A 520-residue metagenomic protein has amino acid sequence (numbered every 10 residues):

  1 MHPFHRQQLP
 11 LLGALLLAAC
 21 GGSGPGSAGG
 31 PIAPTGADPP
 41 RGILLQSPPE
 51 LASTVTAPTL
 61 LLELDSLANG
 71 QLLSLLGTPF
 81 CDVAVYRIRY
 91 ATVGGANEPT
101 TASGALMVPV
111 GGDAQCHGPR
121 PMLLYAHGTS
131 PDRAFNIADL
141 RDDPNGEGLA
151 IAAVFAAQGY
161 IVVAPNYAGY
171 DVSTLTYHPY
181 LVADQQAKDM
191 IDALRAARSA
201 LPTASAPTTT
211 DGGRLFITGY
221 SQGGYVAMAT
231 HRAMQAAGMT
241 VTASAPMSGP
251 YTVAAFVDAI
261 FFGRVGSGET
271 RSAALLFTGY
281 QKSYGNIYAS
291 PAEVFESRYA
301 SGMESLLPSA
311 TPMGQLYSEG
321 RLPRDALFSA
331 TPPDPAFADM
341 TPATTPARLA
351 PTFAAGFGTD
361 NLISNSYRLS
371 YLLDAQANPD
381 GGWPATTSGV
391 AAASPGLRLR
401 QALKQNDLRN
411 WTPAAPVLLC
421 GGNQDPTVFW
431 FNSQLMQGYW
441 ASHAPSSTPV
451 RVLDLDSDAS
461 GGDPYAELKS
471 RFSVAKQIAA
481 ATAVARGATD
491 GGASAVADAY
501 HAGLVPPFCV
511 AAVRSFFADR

Functional and structural regions predicted by a protein language model:
G24-D113: Catalytic-loop region of hydrolases
G95-S103, P109-Q158: Short, surface-exposed "cap/lid" segments of acyl-processing enzymes
Y180-T203: Alpha/beta-hydrolase active-site loop
R195-S267: Primarily recognizes the serine-hydrolase "nucleophile elbow" in alpha/beta-hydrolase and SGNH/GDSL folds
P250-N410: Accessory cap/linker subdomain of secreted extracellular hydrolases
D258, R400-Q401, Q424, Q434 (+1 more regions): C-terminal catalytic histidine-bearing segment of alpha/beta-hydrolase fold enzymes
A415-P416, V428-S442: Short alpha-helix in the alpha/beta-hydrolase fold that links the catalytic acid
L418-D425: Short beta-strand/loop motif that positions the catalytic acidic residue of the alpha/beta-hydrolase fold
